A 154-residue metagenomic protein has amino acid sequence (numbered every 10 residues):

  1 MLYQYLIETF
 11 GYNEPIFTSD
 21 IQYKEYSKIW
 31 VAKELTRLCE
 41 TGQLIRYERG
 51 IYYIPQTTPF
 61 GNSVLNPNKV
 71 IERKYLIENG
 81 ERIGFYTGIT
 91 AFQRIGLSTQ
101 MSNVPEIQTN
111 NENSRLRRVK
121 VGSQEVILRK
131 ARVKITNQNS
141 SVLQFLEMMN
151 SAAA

Functional and structural regions predicted by a protein language model:
M1-I77: Short beta-edge/loop segments at beta->alpha junctions of small alpha/beta modules that act as binding/recognition
Q56-A154: Nucleic-acid-binding surface
